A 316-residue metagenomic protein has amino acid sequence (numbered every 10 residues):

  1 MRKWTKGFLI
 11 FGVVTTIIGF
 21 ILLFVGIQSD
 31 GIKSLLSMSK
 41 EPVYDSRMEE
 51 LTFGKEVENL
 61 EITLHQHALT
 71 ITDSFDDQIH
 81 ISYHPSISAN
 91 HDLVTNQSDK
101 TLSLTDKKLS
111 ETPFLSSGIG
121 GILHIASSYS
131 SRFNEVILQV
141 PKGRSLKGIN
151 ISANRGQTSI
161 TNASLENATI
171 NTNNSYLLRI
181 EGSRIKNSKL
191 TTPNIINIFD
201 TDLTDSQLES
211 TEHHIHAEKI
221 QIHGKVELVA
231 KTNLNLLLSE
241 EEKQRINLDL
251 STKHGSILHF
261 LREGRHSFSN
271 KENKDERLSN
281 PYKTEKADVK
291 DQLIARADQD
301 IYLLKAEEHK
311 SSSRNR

Functional and structural regions predicted by a protein language model:
R2-N90, I122-G143, S159, L178 (+4 more regions): Short acidic/polar N-terminal linker immediately downstream of export determinants
H65, N96-S98, N154, T211 (+1 more regions): Structural motif
Q66, F75, P85, D106-K108 (+11 more regions): A mature extracytoplasmic/lumenal domain signature
A68-T70, I87-D92, L109-S117, I198 (+2 more regions): Short, surface-exposed beta-strand/loop "edge" segments at domain boundaries and coil↔beta transitions
I79, K100-S103, I215, I301: Hydrophobic residues embedded in beta-strands of well-ordered beta-sheets
I81, L104-T105, H259, L303: Short hydrophobic/aromatic-rich beta-strand segments that constitute the beta-sheet cores of beta-sandwich/beta-barrel
H91-F199: Non-cytosolic head/periplasmic domains of membrane-anchored proteins
N187-R316: Short, surface-exposed interaction patches in beta-rich subdomains that mediate adhesion/assembly near membranes
